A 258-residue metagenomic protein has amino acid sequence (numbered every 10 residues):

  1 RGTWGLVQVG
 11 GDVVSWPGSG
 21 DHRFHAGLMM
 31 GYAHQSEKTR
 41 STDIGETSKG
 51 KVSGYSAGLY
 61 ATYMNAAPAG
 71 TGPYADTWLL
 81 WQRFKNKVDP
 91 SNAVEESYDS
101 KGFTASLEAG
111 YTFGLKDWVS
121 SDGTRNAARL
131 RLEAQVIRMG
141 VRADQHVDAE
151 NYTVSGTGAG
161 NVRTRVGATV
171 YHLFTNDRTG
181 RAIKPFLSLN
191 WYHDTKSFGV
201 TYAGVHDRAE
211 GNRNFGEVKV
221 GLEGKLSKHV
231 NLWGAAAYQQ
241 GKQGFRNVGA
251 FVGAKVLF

Functional and structural regions predicted by a protein language model:
R1-F258: Membrane translocator/pore-forming domains, dominated by Gram-negative outer-membrane beta-barrels
